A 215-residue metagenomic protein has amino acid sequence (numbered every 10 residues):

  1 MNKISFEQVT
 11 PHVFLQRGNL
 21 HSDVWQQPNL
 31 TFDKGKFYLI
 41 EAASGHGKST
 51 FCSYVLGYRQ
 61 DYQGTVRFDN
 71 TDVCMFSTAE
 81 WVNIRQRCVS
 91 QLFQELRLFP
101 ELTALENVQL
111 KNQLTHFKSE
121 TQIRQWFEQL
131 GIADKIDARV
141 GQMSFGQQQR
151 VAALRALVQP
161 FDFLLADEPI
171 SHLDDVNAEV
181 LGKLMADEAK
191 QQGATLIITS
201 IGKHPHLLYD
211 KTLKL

Functional and structural regions predicted by a protein language model:
L56: Helix-to-loop junction immediately C-terminal to a conserved catalytic motif
G64-V73: Conserved ABC transporter NBD signature motif
D72, E120-K135: Conserved ABC ATPase "signature" region
V73-S90: ABC ATPase NBD coupling module
R139-Q147: Conserved ABC ATPase signature
A153: Hydrophobic anchor residue at the start of the ABC signature
L164-E168: Catalytic Walker B motif of ABC-type/P-loop ATPase nucleotide-binding domains
